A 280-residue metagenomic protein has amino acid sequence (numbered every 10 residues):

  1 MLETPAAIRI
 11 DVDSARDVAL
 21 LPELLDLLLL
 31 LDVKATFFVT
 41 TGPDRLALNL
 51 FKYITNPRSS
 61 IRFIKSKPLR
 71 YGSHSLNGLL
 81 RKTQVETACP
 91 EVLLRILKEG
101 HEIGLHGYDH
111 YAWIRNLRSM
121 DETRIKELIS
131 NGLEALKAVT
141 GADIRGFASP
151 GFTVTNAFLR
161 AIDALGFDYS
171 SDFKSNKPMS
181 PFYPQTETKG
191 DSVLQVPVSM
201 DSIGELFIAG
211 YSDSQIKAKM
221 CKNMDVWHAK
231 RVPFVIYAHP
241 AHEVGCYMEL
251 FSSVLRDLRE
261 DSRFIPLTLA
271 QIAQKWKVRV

Functional and structural regions predicted by a protein language model:
M1-G146, G151-L194, S214-I236, E243-V280: Catalytic alpha-helical scaffold of carbohydrate-active enzymes acting on polysaccharides/glycoconjugates
V196-I208: Positively charged, amphipathic and often flexible ligand-engagement surfaces
